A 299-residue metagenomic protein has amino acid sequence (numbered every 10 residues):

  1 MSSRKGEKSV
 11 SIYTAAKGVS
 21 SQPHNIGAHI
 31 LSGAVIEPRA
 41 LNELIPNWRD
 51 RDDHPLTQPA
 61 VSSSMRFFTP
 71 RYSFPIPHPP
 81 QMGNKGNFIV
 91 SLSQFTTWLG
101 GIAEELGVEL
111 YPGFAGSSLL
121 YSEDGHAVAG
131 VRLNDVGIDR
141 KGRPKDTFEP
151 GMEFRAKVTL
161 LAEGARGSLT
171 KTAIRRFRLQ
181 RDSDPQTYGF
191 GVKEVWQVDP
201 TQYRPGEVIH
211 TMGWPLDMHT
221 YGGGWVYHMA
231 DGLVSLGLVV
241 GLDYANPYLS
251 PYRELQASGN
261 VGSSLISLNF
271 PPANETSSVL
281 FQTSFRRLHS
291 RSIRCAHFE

Functional and structural regions predicted by a protein language model:
S2-G6, S93, T97-W98, I102-N269: Predominantly flavin-linked oxidoreductase catalytic cores and closely associated redox partners
G6-S11, A15-P70, L169: N-terminal FAD cofactor-binding segment of flavoenzymes
G27, F88-I89, D146: A generic secondary-structure micro-motif detector that highlights 1-2 residue hydrophobic/ambivalent hotspots embedded
V35, I89, E153: Short aromatic/basic micro-patch
H54-L56, Y121, E149-P150, R291-R294: Short, flexible, glycine/charge-rich loop motifs used to bind or transfer phosphoryl groups or to couple energy/partner
Y72-L92, G101, G130, V239: Helix-loop-beta segment of a Rossmann-like dinucleotide-binding subdomain
N87, S183, L249, H289-I293: Alpha-helix capping and helix-loop boundary segments enriched in small/acidic/polar residues
T220, R253-E299: FAD/FMN-dependent oxidoreductases across multiple families
